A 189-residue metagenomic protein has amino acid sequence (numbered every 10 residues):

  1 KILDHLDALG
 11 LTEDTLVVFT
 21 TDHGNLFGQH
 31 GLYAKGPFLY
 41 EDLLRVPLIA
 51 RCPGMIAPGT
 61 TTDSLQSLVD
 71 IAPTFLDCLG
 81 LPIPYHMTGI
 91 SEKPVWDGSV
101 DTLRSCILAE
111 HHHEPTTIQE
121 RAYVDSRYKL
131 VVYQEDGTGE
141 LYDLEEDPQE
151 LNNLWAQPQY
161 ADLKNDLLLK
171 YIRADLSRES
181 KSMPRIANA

Functional and structural regions predicted by a protein language model:
K1: Active-site neighborhood of glycoside hydrolase catalytic domains
H5-T60, S67: Histidine-centered active-site microenvironments of extracellular/periplasmic hydrolases and transferases
A8-L11, G98, A156: Secondary-structure boundary motif
H23-Q29, V69-A72, D77-L144, Q149 (+2 more regions): C-terminal cap/loop subdomain of S1 sulfatases and analogous C-terminal strand-loop tails that border
Y40-L44, S64-S67, P84, T88 (+2 more regions): Short acidic-hydrophobic sequence patches enriched in Asp/Glu that either
P47, R51, Y171-E179: A short, conserved beta-to-alpha structural element at the edge of catalytic cores that scaffolds binding
M55-L65, L79-I83, L151-Q157, P184: Active-site rim elements
